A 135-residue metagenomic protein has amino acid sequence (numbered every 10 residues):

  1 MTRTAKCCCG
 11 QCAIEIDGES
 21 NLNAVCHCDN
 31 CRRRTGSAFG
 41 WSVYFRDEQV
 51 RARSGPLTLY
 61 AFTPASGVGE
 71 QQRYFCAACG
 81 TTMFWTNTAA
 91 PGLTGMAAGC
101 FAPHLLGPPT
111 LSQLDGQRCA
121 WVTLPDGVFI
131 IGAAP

Functional and structural regions predicted by a protein language model:
M1-P135: A short Gly-Trp-Pro
